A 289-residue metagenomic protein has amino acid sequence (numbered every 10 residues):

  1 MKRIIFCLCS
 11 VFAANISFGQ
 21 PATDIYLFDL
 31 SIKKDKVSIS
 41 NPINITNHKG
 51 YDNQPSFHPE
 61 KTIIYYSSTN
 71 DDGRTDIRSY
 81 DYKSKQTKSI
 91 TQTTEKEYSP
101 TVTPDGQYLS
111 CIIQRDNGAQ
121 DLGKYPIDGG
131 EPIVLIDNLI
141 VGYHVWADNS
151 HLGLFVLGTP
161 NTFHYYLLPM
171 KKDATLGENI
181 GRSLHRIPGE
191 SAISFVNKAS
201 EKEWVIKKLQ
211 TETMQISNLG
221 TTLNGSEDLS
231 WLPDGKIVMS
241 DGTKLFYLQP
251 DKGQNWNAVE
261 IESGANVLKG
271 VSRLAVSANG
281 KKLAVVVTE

Functional and structural regions predicted by a protein language model:
M1-P21: Bacterial Sec-dependent N-terminal signal peptides
G19-E289: Sequence signature of WD/YWTD-type beta-propeller architectures
